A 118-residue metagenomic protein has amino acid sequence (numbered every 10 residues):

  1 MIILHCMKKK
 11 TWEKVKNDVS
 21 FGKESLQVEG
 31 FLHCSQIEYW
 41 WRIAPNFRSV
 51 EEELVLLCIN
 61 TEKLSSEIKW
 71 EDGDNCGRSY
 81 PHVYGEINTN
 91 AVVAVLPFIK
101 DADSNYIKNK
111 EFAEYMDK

Functional and structural regions predicted by a protein language model:
M1-K118: Conserved, structured core segments of small domains
